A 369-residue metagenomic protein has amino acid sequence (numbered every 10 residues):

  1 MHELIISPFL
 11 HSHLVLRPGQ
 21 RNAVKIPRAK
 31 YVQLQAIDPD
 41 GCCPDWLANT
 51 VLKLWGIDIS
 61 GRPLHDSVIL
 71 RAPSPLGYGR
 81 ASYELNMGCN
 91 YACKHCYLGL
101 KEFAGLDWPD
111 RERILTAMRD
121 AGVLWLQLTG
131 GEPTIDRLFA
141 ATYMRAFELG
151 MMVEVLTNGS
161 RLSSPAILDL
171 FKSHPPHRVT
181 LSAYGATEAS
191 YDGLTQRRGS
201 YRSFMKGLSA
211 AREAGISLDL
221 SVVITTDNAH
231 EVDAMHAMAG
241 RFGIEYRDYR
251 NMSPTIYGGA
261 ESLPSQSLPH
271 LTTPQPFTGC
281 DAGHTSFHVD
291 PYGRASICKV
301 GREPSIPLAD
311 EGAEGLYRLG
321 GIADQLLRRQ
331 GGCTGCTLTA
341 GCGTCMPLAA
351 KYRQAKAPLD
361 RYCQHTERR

Functional and structural regions predicted by a protein language model:
M1-L100, R119: N-terminal pre-core extensions flanking Radical SAM catalytic domains
F9, C280-G283: Short, small/polar residue-rich loop motifs at catalytic or cofactor-binding pockets
P18, V289-D290: Short, acidic, Ser/Thr-enriched surface-loop or helix-capping motifs
P75, F277-D281: Short loop/turn motifs at secondary-structure junctions and domain boundaries
E84-A92, G283, C333-A340: Cysteine-centered iron-sulfur cluster-binding motifs in ferredoxin-type domains/subunits of redox enzymes
L98-L106, R302-P307, T339-R369: Iron-sulfur (Fe-S) cluster-binding segments and ferredoxin-like electron-carrier domains, especially [2Fe-2S]
W108-T129, D136-Y249: Radical SAM/AdoMet-radical enzyme domain recognition
G215-I216, N251-Q275, R294-Y352: C-terminal accessory region of radical SAM enzymes
